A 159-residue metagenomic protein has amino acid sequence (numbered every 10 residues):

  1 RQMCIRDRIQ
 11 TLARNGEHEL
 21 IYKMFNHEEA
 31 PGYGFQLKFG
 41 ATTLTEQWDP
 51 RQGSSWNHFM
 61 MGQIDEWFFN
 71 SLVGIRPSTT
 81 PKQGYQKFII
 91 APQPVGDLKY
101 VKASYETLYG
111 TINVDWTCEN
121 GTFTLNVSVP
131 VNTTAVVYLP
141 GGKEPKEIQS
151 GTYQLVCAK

Functional and structural regions predicted by a protein language model:
R1-I5: Short, small-residue-biased leader/transition segments that mark boundaries at the very start of proteins
R8-I9: Conserved small-residue packing positions in alpha-helical repeats and bundles
E19-K159: Non-catalytic C-terminal accessory modules of carbohydrate-active enzymes
